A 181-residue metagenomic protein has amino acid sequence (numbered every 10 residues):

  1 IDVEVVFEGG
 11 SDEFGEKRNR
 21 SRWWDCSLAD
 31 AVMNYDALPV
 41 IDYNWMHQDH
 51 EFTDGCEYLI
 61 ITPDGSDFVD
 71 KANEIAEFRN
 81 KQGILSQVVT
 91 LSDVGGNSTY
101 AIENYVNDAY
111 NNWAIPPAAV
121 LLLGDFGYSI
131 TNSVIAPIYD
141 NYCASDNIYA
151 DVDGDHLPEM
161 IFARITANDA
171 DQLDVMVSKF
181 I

Functional and structural regions predicted by a protein language model:
I1-E57, T62-G65, E77-N80, S98-I181: Structured catalytic cores of large enzymes
S66-K71: Short, charged/polar "capping" segments at the starts of alpha-helices and the immediately preceding loops
E74-Q87: Short helix-loop-beta junction
S86-T90, A119-L121: Short hydrophobic alpha-helical runs that function as membrane-insertion/retention elements
V89-S98: Short beta->alpha junction loops
